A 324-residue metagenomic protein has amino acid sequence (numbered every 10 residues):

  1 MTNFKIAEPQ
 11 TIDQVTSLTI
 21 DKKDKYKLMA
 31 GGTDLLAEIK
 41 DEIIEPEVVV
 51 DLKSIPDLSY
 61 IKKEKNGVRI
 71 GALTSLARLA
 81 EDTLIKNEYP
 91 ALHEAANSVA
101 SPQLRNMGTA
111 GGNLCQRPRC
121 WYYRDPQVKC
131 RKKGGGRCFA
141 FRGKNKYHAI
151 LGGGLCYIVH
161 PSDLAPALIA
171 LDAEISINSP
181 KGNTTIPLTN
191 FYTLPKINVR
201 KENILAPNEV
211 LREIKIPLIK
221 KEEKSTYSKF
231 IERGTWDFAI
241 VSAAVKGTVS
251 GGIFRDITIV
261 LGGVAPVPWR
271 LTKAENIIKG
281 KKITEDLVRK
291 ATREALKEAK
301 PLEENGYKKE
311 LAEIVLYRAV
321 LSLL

Functional and structural regions predicted by a protein language model:
M1-L324: C-terminal structural segment of proteins
